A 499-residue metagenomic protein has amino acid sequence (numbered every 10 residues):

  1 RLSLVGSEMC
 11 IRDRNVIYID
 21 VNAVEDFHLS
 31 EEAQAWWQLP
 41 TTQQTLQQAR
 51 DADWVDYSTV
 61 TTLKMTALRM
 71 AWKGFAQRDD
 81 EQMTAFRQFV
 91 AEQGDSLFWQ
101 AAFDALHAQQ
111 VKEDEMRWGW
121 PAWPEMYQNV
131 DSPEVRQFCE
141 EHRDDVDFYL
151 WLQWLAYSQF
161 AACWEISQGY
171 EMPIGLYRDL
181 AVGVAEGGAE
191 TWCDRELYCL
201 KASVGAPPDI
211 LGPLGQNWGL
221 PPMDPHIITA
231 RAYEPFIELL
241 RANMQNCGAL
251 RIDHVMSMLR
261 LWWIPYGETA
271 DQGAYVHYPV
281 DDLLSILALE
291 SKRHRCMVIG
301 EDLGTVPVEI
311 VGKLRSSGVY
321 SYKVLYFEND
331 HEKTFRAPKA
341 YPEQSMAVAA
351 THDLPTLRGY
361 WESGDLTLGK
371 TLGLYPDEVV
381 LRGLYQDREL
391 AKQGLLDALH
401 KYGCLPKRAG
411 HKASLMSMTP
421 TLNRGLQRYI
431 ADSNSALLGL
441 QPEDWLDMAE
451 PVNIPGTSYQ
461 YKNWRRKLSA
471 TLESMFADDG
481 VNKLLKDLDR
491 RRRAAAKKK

Functional and structural regions predicted by a protein language model:
R1, L176-R178, L250-H254: Short beta-strand segments at enzyme active-site cores
L2-G6: Single conserved hydrophobic/aromatic residue that forms the stacking wall/gate of nucleotide- or nucleobase-binding
S7-Y157, G183-L437, E443-W445, Y459-T471: Alpha-amylase-like alpha-glycosidases and glucanotransferases acting on alpha-linked glucans and related
M9, K498-K499: Intrinsic disorder/low-complexity segments enriched in polar/small residues
Y149-A181: Conserved, well-ordered alpha-helix/loop/beta-strand core segments that scaffold catalytic motifs
G439, D447-K498: Structured C-terminal cap/extension of enzyme domains
